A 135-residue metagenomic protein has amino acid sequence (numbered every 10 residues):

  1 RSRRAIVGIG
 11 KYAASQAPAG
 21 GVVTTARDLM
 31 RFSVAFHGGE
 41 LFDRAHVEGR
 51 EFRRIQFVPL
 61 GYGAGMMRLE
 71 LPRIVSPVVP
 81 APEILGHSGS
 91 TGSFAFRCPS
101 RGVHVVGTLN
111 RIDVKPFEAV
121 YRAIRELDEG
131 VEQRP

Functional and structural regions predicted by a protein language model:
R1-P135: Catalytic loop of the DD-peptidase/beta-lactamase superfamily, centered on the K-T-G motif and neighboring
